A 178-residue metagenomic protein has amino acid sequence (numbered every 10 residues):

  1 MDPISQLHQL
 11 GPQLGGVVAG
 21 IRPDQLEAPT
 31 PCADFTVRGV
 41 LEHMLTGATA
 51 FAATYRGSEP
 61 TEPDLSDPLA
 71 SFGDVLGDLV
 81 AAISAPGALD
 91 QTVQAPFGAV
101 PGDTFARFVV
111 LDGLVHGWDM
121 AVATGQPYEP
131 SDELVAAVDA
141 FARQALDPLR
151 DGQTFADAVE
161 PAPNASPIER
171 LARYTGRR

Functional and structural regions predicted by a protein language model:
M1-G16, G20-A33, T46-R178: Structured surface interface patches that mediate subunit assembly and partner/cofactor docking
V40: Extended, alpha-helix-rich binding/interface surfaces that flank or overlap catalytic cores and mediate recognition
H43: Conserved catalytic neighborhood of penicillin-recognizing serine enzymes
